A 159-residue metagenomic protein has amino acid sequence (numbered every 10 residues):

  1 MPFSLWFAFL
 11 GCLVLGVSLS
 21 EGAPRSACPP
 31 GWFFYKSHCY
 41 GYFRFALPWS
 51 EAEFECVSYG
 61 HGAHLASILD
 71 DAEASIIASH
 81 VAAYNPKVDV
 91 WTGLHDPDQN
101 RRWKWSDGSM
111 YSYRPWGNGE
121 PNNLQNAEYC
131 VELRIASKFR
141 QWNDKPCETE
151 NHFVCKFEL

Functional and structural regions predicted by a protein language model:
M1-L159: Extracellular, disulfide-bonded carbohydrate-recognition/adhesion ectodomains, dominated by C-type lectin-like domains
